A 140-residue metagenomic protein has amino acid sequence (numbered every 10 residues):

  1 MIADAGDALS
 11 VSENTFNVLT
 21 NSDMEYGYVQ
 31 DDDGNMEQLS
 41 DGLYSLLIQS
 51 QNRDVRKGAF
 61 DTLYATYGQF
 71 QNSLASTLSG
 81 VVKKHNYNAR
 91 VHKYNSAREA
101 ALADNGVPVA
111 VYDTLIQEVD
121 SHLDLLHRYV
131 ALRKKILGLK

Functional and structural regions predicted by a protein language model:
M1-A110, T114, E118: His/Asp/Glu-rich acidic catalytic environments and adjacent acidic regulatory segments
K84-N88, L132-K140: Short, glycine/acidic-rich hinge or "gate" loops at secondary-structure transitions that mediate conformational
S121-Y129: Extended, well-ordered alpha-helical scaffold/bundle regions in very large, multi-domain proteins
